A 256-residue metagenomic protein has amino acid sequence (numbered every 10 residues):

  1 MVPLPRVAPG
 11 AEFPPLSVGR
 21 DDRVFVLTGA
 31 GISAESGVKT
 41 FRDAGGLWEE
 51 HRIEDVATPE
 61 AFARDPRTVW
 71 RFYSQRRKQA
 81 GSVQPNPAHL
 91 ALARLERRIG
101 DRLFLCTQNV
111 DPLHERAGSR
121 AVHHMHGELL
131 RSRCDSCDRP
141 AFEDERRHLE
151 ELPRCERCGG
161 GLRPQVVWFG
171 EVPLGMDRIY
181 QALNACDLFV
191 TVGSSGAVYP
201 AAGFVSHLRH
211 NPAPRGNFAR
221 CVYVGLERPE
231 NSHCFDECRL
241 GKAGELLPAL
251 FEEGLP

Functional and structural regions predicted by a protein language model:
M1-P256: Conserved catalytic core of sirtuin-type NAD+-dependent deacylases
